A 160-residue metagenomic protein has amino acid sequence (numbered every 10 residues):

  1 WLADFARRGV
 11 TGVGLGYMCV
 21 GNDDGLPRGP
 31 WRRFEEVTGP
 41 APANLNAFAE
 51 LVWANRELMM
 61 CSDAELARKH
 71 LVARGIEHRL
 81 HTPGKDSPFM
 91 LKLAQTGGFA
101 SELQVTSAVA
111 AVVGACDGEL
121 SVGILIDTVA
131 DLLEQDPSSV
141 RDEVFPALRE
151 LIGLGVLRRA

Functional and structural regions predicted by a protein language model:
W1-V113: Rossmann-like AdoMet/SAM-dependent catalytic core
V20, G98-A160: Long, charge-rich, low-complexity alpha-helical segments
